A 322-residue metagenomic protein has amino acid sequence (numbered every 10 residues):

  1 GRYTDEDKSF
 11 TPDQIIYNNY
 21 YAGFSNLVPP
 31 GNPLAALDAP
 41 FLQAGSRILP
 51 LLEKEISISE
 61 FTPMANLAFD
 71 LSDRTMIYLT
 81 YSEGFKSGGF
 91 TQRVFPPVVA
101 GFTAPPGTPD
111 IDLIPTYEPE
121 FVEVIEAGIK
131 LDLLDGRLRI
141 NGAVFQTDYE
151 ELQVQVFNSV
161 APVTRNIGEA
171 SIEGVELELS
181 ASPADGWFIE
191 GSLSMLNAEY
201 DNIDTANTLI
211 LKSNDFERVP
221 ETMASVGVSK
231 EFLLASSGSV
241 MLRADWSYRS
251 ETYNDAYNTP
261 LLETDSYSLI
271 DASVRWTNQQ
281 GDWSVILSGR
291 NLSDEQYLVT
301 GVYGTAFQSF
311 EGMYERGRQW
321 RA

Functional and structural regions predicted by a protein language model:
G1-D7, Y81-S87, L133, V144-E150 (+6 more regions): Transmembrane beta-strands of outer-membrane beta-barrel pores
D7-K54, T91-P115, V154-R165, Y200-N214 (+2 more regions): Solvent-exposed loop segments that connect transmembrane elements
S46, E53-F61, Y117-F121, I167-S171 (+3 more regions): Short sequence motifs at beta-strands and strand-loop junctions characteristic of Gram-negative outer-membrane
S59, L67-L71, E83, P119 (+6 more regions): Residue-level signature of outer-membrane beta-barrel architecture
F61-L67, L113, E123-A127, E173-L177 (+4 more regions): Hydrophobic, lipid-facing positions within transmembrane beta-strands of outer-membrane proteins
D73-K86, R93-V94, T103-P109, I114-V175 (+2 more regions): Membrane-embedded beta-barrel scaffold of Gram-negative outer-membrane proteins
R137-Y149, R165-A256: Gram-negative outer-membrane beta-barrel transporters
S247-D255, W276-A322: C-terminal beta-signal and adjacent terminal beta-strands/loops of Gram-negative outer-membrane beta-barrel proteins
